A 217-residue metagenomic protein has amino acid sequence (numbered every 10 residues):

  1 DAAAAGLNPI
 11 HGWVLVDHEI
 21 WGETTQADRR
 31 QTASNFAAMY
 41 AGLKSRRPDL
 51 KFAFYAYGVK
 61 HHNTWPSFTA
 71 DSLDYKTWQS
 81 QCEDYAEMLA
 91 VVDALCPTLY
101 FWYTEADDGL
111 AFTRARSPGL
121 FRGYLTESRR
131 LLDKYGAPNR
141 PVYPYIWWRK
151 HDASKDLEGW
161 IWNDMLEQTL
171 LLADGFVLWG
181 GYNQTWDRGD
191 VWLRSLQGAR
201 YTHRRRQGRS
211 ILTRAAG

Functional and structural regions predicted by a protein language model:
D1, K60-T64, A70-Y75, Y103-F121 (+2 more regions): Acidic-and-aromatic substrate-binding clefts and catalytic sites of carbohydrate-active enzymes
D1-A4, L73-A86, F121-L132, W160-M165: Alpha-helical scaffolding within the catalytic cores of extracellular/periplasmic polymer-degrading hydrolases
D1-K60, F68-S72, K76-T77, L157: Substrate-binding cleft of extracellular glycoside hydrolase catalytic domains
G6-I10, R46, E87-V91, G136-P138 (+1 more regions): Extracellular/periplasmic catalytic domains that process cell-envelope and extracellular macromolecules
P9-T24, T77-P118, D174-Q184: Aromatic- and acid-rich polysaccharide-binding/catalytic face of secreted or lumenal carbohydrate-active enzymes
L50-F52, A56-S67, A86, V92 (+2 more regions): Hydrophobic, aromatic-enriched interface-forming segments
F54-W65, S128-W162: Active-site clefts of carbohydrate-active enzymes
D93, L99-Y100, P141-A216: Substrate-binding cleft of secreted/luminal carbohydrate-active enzymes
